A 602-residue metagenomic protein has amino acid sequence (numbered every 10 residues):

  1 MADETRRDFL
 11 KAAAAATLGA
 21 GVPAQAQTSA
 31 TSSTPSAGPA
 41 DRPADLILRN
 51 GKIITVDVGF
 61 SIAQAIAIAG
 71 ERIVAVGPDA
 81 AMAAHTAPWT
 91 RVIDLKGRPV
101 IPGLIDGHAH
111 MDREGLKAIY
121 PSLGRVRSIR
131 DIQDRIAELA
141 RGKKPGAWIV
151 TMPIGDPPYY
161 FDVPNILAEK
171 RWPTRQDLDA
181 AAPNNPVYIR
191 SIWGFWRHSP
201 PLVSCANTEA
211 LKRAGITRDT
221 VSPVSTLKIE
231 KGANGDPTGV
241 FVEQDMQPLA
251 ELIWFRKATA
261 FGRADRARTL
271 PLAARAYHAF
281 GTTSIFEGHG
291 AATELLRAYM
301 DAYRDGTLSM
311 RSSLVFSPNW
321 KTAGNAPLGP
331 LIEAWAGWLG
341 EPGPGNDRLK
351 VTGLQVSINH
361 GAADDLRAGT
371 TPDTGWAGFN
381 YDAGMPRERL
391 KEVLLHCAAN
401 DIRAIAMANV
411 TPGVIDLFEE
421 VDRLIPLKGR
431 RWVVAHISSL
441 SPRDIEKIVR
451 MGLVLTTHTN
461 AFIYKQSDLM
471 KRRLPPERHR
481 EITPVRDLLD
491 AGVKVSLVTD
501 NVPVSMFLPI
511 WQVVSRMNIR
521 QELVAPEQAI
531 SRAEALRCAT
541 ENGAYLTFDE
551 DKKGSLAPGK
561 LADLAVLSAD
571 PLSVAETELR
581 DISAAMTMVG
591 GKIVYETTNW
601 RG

Functional and structural regions predicted by a protein language model:
M1-A16: N-terminal secretory signal peptides and thylakoid transit peptides that target proteins across membranes
L18-P23: Hydrophobic h-region of N-terminal signal peptides that target proteins for export in Gram-negative bacteria
A24-T28: Boundary at the C-terminal end of the N-terminal hydrophobic targeting segment
G38-R49, I54, V58-A336, G343 (+7 more regions): Divalent metal-binding segments
A214, T322-N325, K465-L469, F507-L508 (+1 more regions): Short, charged, surface-exposed secondary-structure boundary motifs
L394-M407, P412-W432, H436-S438, P442-E446 (+4 more regions): His/Asp/Glu-enriched, well-ordered alpha-helical/loop segment that forms or immediately abuts the divalent-metal
